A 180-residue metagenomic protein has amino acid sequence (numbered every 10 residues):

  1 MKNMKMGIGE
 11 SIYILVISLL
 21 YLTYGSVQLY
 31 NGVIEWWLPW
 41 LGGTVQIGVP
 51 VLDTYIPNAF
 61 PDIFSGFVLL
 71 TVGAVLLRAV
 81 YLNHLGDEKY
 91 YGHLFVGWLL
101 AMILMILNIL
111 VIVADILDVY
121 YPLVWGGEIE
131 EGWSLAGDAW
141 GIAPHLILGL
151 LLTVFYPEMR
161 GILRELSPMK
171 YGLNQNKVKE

Functional and structural regions predicted by a protein language model:
M1-E180: Topology signature of small-to-medium multi-pass alpha-helical membrane proteins
